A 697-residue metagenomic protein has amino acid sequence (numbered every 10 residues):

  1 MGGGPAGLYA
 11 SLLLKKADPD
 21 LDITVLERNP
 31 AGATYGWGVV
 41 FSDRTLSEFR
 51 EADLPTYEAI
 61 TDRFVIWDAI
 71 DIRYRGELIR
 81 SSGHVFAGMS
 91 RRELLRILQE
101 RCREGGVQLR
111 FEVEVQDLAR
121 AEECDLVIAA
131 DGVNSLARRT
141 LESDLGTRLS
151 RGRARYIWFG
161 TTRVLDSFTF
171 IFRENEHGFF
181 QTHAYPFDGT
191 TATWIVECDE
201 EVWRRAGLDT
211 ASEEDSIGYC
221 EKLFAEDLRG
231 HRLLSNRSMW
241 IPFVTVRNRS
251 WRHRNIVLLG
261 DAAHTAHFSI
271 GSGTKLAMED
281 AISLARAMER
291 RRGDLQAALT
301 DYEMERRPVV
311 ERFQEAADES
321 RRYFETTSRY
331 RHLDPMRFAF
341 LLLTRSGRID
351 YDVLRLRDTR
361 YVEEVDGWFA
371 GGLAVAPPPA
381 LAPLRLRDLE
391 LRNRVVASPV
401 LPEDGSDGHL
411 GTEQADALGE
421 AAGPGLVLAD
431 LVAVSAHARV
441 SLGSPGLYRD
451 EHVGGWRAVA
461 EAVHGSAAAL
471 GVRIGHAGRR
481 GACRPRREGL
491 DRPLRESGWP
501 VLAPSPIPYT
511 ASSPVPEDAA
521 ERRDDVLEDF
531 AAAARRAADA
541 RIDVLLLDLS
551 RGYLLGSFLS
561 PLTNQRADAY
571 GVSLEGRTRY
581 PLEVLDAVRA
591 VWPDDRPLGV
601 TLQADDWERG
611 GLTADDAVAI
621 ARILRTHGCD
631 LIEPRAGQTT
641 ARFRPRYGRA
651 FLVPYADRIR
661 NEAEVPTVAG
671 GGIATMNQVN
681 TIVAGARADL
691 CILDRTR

Functional and structural regions predicted by a protein language model:
G3-K16, I128-A129, M239-E319, Y323: Conserved mid-domain beta->alpha element of the FAD-binding
A6, A31, N134: Conserved Rossmann-like nucleotide-cofactor binding loop
L13-W37: Glycine-rich FAD pyrophosphate-binding loop
P30-E48, P561: Conserved N-terminal glycine-rich FAD pyrophosphate-binding loop of Rossmann-like flavoproteins
D43-W158, Y361-F369: Conserved N-terminal helical subregion
E77-H84, S90, G105, D166-R247: Conserved FAD/dinucleotide-binding core of flavoprotein oxidoreductases
R286-A374: C-terminal helical "tail/cap" subdomain of flavin- and related membrane-associated enzymes
E364-R697: Flavin-dependent oxidoreductase catalytic cores
